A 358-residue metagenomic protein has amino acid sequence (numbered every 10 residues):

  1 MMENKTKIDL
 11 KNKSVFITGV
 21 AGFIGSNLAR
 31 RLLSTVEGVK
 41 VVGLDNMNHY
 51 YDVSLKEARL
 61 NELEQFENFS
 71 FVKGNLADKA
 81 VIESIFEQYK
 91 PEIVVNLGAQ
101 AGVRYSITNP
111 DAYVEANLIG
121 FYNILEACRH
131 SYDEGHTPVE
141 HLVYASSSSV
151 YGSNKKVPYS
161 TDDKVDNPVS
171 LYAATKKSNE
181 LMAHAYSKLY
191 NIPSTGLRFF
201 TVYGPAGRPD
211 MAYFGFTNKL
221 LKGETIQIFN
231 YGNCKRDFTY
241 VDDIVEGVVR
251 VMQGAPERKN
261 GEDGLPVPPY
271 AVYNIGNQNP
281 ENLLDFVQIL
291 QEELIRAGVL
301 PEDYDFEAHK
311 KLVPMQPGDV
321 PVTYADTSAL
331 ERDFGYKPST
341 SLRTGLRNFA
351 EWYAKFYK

Functional and structural regions predicted by a protein language model:
M1-I8, N12, R31, T35 (+3 more regions): C-terminal substrate-binding subdomain of Rossmann-fold SDR/epimerase-dehydratase oxidoreductases
M1-V202, E281, Q288-I289, V322 (+1 more regions): N-terminal Rossmann-like NAD(P)+-binding domain of SDR-like oxidoreductases, especially those catalyzing
Y50, Q88, Q100, A206 (+2 more regions): Residues at alpha-helix boundaries and the short loops/turns that link adjacent helices
V81, A112, I119, K164 (+5 more regions): Residue-level recognition of oxygen-bearing side chains
L189-P193, P209-D210, A255: Short coil/turn segments at alpha/beta junctions that flank glycine-rich nucleotide-binding fingerprints
G204, R208, D237-Y240: Active-site helix-initiating loop/hinge in glycosyltransferases
